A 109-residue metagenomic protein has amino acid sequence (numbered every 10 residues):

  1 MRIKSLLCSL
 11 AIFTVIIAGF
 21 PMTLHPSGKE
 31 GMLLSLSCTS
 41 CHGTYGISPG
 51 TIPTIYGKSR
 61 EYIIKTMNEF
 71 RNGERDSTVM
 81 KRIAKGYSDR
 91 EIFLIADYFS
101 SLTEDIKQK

Functional and structural regions predicted by a protein language model:
M1-L10: Bacterial N-terminal signal peptides that target proteins for export
S9-G19: Bacterial N-terminal signal peptides
I17-S35, T51-P53, I64, E69 (+1 more regions): Electrostatic cytochrome c docking/interface patches
G31, Y45-R75, K81-K85: Gly/Gly-Pro-rich "capping" loops immediately C-terminal to redox-active cysteine motifs in periplasmic/lumenal
S35-C38, S77-M80, I92: A general structural signal for well-ordered alpha-helical segments in protein cores
L36-Y45, I95: The canonical Cys-X-X-Cys-His
C41-S48, S100, E104: Detector for the c-type heme attachment site
K85-K109: C-terminal capping alpha-helices of c-type cytochrome domains
